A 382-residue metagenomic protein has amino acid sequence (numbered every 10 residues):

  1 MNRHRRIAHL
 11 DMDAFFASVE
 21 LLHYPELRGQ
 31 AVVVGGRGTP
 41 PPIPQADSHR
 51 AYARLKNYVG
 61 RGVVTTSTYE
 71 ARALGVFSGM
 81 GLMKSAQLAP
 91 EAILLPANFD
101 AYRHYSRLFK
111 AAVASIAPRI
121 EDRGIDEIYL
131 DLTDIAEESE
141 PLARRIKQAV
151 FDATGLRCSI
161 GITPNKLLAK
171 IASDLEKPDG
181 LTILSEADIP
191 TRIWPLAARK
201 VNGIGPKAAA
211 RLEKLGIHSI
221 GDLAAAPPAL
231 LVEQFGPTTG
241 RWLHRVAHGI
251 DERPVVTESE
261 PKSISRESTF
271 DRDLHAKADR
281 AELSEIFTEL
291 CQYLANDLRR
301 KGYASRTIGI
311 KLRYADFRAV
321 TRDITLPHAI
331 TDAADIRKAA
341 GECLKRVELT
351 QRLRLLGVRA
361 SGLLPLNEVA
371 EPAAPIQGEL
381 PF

Functional and structural regions predicted by a protein language model:
M1-I125: Residues that scaffold, gate, or flank divalent-cation-dependent active/transport sites
N2, H9, I193, K200 (+2 more regions): DNA-contacting surface of Y-family translesion DNA polymerases
E20-L21, P44-S48, L168-E176, V255-E258: Short acidic, glycine/serine/threonine-rich loops at helix termini
L108, A112-I116, R145-T154, R211 (+3 more regions): Generic non-transmembrane alpha-helical segments
I120-G124, I160, G302-Y303: Short beta-strand
E127-L132: A generic structural motif
E138-A197: Long, highly charged, low-complexity intrinsically disordered interaction regions that mediate electrostatic DNA/RNA
